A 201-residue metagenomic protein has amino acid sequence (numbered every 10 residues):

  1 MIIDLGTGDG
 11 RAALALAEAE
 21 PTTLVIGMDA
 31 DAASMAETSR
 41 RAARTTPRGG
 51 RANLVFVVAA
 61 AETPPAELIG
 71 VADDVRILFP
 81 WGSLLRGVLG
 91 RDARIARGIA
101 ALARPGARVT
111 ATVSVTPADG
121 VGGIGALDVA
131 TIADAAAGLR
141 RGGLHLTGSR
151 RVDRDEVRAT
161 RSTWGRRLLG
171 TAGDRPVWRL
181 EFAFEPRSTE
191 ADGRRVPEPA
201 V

Functional and structural regions predicted by a protein language model:
M1-G8: Conserved class I S-adenosyl-L-methionine
G10-L14: Glycine-rich SAM-binding Motif I of class I
D31: Conserved SAM/SAH-binding beta-strand->alpha-helix loop
R40-L68: S-adenosyl-L-methionine
A72-G90: A short SAM/SAH-binding and catalytic strip from SAM-dependent methyltransferases
R91-P105: A short glycine-rich, Lys/Arg-flanked "PGG" loop and its adjoining helix->strand segment in the class I
G106-V113: Conserved beta-strand signature within the Rossmann-like core of class I S-adenosyl-L-methionine
G120-V201: Class I S-adenosyl-L-methionine
